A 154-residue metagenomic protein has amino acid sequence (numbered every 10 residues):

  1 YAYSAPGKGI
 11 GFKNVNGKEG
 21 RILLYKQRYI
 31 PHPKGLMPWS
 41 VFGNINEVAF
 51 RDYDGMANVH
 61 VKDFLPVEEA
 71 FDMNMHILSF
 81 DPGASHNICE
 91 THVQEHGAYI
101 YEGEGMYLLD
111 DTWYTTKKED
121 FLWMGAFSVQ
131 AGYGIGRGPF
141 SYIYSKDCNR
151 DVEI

Functional and structural regions predicted by a protein language model:
A5-H32, K117, A126-V152: Ligand-binding loop in jelly-roll beta-barrel domains
G17-M73: A short, N-terminal "cap"/entry segment at the start of jelly-roll beta-barrel domains of the cupin/DSBH fold
L23, H76-L78, A98, I143: Conserved hydrophobic/aromatic positions in well-ordered beta-strands
V61-D63, H76-H92, W113, A126-S128: Conserved short histidine dyad/triad with adjacent acidic residue
T91-K118: A short beta-strand-loop-beta hairpin characteristic of the jelly-roll/cupin
Y107-L108, D151-E153: Short loop/beta submotifs within extracellular cysteine-rich repeat domains
